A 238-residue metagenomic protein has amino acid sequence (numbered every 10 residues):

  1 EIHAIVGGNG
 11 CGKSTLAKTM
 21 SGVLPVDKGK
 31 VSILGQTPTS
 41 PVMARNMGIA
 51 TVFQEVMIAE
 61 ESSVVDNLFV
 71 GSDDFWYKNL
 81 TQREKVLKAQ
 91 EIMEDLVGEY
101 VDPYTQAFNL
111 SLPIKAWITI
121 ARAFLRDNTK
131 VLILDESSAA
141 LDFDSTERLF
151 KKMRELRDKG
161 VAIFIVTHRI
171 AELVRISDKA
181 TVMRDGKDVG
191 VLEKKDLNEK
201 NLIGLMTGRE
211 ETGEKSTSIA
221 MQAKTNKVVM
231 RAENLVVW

Functional and structural regions predicted by a protein language model:
E1-G213: Hydrophobic alpha-helical bundles that form the membrane domains of multi-pass transporters
E211-T225: Short, flexible cytosolic linker that couples an ABC transmembrane/permease module to its adjacent nucleotide-binding
N226-L235: Conserved N-terminal strand/loop that marks the beginning of ABC ATPase nucleotide-binding domains
W238: Adenine nucleotide phosphate-binding catalytic loops in nucleotide-utilizing enzymes
